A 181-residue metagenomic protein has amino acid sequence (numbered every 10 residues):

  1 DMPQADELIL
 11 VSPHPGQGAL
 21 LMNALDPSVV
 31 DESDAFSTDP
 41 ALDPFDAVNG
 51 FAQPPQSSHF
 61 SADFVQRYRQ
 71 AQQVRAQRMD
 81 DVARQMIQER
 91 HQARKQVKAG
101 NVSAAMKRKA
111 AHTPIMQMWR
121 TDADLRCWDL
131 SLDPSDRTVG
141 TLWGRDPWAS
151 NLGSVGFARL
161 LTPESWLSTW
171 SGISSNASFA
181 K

Functional and structural regions predicted by a protein language model:
D1-F36, L42-V48: Primarily recognizes the serine-hydrolase "nucleophile elbow" in alpha/beta-hydrolase and SGNH/GDSL folds
L21, A35-A180: Alpha/beta-hydrolase
